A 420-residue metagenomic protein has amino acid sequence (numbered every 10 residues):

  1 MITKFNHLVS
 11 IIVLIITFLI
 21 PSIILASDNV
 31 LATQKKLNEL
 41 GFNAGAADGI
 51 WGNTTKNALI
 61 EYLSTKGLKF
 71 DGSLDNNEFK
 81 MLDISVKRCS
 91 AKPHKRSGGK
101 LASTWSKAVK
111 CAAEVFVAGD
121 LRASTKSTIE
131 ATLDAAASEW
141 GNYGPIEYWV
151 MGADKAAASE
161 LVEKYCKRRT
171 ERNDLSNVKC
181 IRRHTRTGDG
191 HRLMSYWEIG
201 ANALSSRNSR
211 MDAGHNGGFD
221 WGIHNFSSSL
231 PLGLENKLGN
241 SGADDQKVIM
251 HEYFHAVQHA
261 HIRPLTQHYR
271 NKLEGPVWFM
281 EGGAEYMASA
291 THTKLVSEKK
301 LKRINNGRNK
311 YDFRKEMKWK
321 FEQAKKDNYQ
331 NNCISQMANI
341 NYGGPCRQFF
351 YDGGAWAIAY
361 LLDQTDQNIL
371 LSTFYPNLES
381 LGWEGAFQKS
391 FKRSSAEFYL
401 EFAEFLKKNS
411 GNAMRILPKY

Functional and structural regions predicted by a protein language model:
M1-I12: Bacterial N-terminal signal peptides that target proteins for export
S27-V30, N38-L82: Short acidic, glycine/serine/threonine-rich helix-capping segments at coil-helix boundaries
N38-F42, A102-A123, G233-L234, N339 (+1 more regions): Acidic/histidine-rich, surface-exposed loop or edge segments in extracytoplasmic proteins
F79-L101: Pro/Ala/Gly-rich low-complexity, hydrophilic intrinsically disordered segments
V117-M211, Q246, Y253, F402: Zn2+-dependent metallopeptidase catalytic core
A203-K315: Zinc-dependent metallopeptidase catalytic helix centered on the HExxH motif and its immediate flanking segment
D244, H268-D352, Q364, F374-Y420: Acidic/His/Gly-enriched intrinsically disordered linker/tail segments that often contain short helix/coil "MoRF-like"
